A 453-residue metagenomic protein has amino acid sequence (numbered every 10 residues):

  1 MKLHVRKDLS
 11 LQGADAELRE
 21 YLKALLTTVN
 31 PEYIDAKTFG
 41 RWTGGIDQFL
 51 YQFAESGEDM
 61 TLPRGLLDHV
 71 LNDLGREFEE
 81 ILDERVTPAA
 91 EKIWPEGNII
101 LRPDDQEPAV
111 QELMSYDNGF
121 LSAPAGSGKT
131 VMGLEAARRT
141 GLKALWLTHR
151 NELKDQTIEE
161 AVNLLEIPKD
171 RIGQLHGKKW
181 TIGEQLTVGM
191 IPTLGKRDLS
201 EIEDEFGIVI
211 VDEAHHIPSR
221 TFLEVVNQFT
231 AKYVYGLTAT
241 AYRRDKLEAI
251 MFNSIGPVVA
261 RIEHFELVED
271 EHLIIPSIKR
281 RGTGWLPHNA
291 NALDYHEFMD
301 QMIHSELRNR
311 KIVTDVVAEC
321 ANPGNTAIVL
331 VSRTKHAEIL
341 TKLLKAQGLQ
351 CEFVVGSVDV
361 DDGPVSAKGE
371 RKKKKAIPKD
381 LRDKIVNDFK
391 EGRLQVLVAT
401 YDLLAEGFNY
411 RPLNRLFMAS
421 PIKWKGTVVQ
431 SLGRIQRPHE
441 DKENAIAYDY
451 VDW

Functional and structural regions predicted by a protein language model:
F49-E55, D73, E77, I81-S122: Conserved pre-motif I regulatory segment
T130-N163, S332-A337: Conserved Walker A/P-loop ATP-binding site and its immediately adjacent core in helicase/helicase-like ATPase domains
D155, D170-G183, I328, E338-I339 (+1 more regions): Conserved helicase ATPase core of P-loop NTP-dependent helicases/translocases
H176-I208, S219-E224, L403: Conserved helix/coil segment N-terminal to the catalytic DExD/H
D204-G207, A249, V398-A399, E406-P421 (+2 more regions): A short beta-strand element within the Helicase C-terminal
G207-I208, H215-I278: Post-DEXD/H (motif II) to motif III coupling segment of the RecA-like Helicase ATP-binding lobe
H288-A346: Conserved interdomain hinge at the start of the Helicase C-terminal
R434-W453: Conserved segment of the helicase C-terminal RecA-like domain
